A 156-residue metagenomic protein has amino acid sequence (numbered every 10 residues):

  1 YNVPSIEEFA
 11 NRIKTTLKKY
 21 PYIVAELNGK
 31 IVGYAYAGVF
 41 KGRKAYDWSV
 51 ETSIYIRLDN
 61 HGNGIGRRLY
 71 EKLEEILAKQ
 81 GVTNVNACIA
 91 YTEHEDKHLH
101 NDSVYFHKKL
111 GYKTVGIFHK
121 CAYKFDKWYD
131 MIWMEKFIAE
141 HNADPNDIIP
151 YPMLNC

Functional and structural regions predicted by a protein language model:
Y1-K14: Conserved GNAT-fold acetyl-CoA-binding loop/helix
I13-L27: A short helix-loop-beta-strand connector motif used in the catalytic cores of GNAT acetyltransferases and, in some
V24, K30-V39: Conserved beta-strand in the GNAT
F40-T52, H61, A78-N84: A conserved beta-turn-beta hairpin within the catalytic core of GNAT-like acetyltransferases that forms part
S53-H61, I89-H94: A short, internal acetyl-CoA/4′-phosphopantetheine-binding micro-motif in the GNAT/acyltransferase core
G62-K79, H100-Y105, K109: Conserved acetyl-CoA-binding loop-helix of GNAT-fold acetyltransferases
L77-D102: Conserved GNAT acetyl-CoA-binding A-motif
C88-A90, V104, K108-K127, A139-E140 (+1 more regions): Conserved catalytic-core motifs of GNAT/GCN5-like acyltransferases
